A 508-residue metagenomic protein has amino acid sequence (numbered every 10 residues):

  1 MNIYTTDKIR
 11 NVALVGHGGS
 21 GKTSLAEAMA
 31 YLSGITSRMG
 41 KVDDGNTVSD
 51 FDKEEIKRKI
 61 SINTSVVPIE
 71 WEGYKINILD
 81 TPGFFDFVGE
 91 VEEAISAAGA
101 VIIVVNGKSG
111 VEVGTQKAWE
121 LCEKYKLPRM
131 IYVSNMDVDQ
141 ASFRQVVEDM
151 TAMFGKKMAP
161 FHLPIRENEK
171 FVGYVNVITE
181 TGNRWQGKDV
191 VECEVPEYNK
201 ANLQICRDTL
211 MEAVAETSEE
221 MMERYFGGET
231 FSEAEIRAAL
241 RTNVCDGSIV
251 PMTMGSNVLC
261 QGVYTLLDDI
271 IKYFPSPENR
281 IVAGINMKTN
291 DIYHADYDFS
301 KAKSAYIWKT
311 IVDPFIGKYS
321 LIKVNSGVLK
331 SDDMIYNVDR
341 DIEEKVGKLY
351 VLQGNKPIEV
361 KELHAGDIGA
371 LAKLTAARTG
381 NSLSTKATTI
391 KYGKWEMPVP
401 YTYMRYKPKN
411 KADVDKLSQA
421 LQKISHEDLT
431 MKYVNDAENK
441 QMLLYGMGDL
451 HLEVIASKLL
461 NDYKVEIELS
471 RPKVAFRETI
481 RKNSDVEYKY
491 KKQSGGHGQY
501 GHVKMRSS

Functional and structural regions predicted by a protein language model:
M1-S508: Structural and coupling elements of P-loop NTPases
